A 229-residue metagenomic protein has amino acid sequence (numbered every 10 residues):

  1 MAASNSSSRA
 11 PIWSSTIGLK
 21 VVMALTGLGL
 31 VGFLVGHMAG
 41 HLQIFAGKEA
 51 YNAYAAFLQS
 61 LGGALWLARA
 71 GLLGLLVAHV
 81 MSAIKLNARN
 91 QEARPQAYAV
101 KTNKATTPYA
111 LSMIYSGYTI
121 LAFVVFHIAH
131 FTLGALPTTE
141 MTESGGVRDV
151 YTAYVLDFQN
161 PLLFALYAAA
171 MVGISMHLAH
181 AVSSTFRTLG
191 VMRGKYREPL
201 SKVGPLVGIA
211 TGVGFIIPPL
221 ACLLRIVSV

Functional and structural regions predicted by a protein language model:
M1-V229: Membrane-embedded alpha-helical bundles that constitute the cytochrome b-like, heme-associated redox core of multi-pass
